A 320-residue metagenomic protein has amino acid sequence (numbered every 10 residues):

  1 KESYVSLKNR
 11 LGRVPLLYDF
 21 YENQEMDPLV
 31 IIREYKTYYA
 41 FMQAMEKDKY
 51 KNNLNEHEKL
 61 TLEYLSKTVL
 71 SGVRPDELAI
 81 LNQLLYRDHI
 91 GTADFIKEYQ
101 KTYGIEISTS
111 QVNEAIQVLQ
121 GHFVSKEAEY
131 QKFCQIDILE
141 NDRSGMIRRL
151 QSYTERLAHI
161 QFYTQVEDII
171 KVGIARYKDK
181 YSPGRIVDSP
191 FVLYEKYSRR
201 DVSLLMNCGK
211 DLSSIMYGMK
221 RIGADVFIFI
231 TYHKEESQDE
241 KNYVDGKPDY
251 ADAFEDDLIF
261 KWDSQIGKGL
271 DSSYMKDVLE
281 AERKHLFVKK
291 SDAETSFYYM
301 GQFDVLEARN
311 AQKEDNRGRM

Functional and structural regions predicted by a protein language model:
E2-F95: Long, largely alpha-helical accessory region at the distal end of helicase-like NTP-driven motors
E2-S3, T37, V73-R74, S108 (+3 more regions): Helix N-terminus capping/helix-initiation residues
S3-L11, M45, T61-V69, D76-L84 (+4 more regions): Generic hydrophobic, helix-prone segments enriched in Leu/Val/Ile
A44, H57-E140, S144: Interfaces and regulatory segments of ATP-dependent nucleotide/adenylate/phosphodiester-chemistry enzymes
L54, E58-S66, L78-A79, D188-S296: Acidic, glycine-rich low-complexity segments with interspersed aromatic residues
R87-V112, E235-W262, T295-L306: Surface-exposed flexible segments
T109-R221: Charge-dense, extended regions
S291-M320: Compact mixed alphabeta submodule
